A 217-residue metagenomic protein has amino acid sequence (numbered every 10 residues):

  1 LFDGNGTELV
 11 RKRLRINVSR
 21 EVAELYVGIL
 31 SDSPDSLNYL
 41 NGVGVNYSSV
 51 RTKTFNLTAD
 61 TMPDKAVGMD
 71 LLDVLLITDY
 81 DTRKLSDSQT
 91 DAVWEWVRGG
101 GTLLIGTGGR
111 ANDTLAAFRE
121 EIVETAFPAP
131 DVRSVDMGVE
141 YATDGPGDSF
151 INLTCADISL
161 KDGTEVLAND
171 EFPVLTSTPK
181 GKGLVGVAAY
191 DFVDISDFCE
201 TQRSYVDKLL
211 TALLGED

Functional and structural regions predicted by a protein language model:
L1-E8, R13-E24, G99, E171-V174 (+1 more regions): Extracellular ligand-binding/catalytic regions of CAZymes and related secreted enzymes and adhesion modules
F2-V74, T78-D81, T107-G109, D194: Aromatic-Pro/Gly-enriched surface loop or interdomain linker that acts as a lid/target-recognition segment
G28, L104, V166-L167, G186-A188: Hydrophobic/aromatic beta-strand patches that form the interior of the parallel beta-sheet core in alpha/beta enzyme
L37-G44, T90-W94, V206, L210: Short amphipathic alpha-helical segments and helix-helix/interface helices
V43-S49, C155-K161, S177-P179: Short, conserved catalytic or adaptor-binding loops enriched in Gly and charged residues
N46, T78, E95-G100, A212 (+1 more regions): Structured segments of extracytoplasmic/periplasmic soluble domains in secreted or envelope-associated proteins
L57-D64, S88, D170-V174: Alpha-helical scaffolding within the catalytic cores of extracellular/periplasmic polymer-degrading hydrolases
T82-E171, T201, Y205: A glycine-rich, often tryptophan-bearing local segment used as a flexible ligand/cofactor-contacting loop or short
